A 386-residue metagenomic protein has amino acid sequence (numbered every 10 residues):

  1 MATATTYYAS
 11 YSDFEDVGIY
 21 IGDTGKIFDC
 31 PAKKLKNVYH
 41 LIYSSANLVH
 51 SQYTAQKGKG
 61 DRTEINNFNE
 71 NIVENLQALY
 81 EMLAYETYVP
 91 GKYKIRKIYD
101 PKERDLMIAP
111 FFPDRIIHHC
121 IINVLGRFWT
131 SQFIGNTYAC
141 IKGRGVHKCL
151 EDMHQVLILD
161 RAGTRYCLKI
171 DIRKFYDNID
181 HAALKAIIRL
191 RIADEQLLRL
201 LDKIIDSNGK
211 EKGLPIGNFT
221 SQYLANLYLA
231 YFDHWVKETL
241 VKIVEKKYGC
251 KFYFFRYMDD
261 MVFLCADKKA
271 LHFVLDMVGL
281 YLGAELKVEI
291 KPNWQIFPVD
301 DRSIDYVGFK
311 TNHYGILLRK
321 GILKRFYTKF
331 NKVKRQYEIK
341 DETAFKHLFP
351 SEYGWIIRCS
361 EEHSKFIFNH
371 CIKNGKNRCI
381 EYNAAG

Functional and structural regions predicted by a protein language model:
M1-Q77, N383-G386: Non-catalytic, polymerase-adjacent accessory regions of viral genome-replication enzymes
A2-T24, P110, R115, H119 (+3 more regions): Right-hand nucleic-acid polymerase module
A4, S10, E15, Y20-V38 (+1 more regions): Active-site-proximal segment of RNA-dependent polymerases
G58-N66, G91-I116, Q132-R144, I205-L227: Short, conserved non-catalytic motifs in the polymerase core
N75, M82, V156-M258, V262-M277 (+1 more regions): Conserved polymerase palm-domain catalytic core
H119, N123, R127, N226-Y231: Short, residue-level hotspots on alpha-helical faces of the histone-fold and other alpha-helical interaction modules
C140-C149, Y253-F254, V262, Q295-D301: Beta-rich nucleic-acid/ligand-interaction surfaces
